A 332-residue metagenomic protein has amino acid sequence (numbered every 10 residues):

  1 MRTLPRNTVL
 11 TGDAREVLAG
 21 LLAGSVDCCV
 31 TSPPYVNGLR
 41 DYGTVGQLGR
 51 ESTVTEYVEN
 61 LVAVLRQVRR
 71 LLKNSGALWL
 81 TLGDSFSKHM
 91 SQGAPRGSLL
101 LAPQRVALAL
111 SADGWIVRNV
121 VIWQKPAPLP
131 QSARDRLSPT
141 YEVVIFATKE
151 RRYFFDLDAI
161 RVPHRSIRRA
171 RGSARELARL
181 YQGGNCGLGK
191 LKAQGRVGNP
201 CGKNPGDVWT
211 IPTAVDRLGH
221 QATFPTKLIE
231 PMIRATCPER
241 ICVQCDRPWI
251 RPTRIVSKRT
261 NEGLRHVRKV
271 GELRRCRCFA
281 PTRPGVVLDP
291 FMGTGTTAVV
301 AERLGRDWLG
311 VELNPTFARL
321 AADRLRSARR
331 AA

Functional and structural regions predicted by a protein language model:
M1-A328, A332: Core catalytic lobe of class I
